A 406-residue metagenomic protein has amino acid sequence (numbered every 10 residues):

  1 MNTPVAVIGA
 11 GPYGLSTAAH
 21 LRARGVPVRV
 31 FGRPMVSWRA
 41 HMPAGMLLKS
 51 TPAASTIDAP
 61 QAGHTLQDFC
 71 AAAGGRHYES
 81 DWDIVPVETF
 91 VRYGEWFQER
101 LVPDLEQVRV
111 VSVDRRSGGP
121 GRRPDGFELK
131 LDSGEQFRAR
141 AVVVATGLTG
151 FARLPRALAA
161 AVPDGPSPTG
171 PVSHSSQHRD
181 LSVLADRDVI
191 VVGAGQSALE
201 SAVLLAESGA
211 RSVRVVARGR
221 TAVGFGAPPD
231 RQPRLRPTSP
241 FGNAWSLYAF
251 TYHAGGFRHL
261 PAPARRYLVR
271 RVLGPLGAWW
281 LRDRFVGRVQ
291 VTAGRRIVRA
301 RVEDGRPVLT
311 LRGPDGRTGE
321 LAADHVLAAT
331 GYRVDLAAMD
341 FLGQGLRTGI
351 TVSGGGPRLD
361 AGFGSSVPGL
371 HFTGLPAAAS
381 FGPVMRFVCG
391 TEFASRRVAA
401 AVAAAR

Functional and structural regions predicted by a protein language model:
M1-M35, E79-Q196, E200-R406: Flavin (primarily FAD) cofactor-binding/catalytic cores of flavoenzymes
P43-R76, G121-R123, T238-R258: Flavin (FAD/FMN) cofactor-binding and adjacent substrate-gating region of FAD-dependent oxidoreductase domains
